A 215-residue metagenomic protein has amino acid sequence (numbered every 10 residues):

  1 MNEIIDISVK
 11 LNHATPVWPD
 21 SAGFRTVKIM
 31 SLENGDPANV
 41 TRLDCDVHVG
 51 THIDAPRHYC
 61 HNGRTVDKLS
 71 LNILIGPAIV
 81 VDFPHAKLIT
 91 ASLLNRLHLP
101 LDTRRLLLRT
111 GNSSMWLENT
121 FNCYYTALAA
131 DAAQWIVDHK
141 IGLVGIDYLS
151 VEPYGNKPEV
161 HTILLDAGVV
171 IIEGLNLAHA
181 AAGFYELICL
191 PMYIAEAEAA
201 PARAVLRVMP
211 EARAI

Functional and structural regions predicted by a protein language model:
M1-I215: Active-/binding-site microenvironments in catalytic and ligand-binding cores
